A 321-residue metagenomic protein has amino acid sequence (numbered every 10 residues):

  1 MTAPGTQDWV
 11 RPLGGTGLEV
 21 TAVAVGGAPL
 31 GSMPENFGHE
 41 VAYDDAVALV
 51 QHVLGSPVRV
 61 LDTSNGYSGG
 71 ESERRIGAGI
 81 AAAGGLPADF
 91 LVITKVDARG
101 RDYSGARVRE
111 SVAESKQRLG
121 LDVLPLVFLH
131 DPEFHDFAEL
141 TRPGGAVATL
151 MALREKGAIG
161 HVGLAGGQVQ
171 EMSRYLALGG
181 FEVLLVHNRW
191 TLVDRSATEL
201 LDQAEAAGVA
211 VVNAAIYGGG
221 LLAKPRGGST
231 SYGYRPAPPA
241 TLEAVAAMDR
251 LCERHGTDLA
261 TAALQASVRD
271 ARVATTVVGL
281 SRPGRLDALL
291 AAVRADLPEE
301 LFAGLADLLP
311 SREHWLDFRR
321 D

Functional and structural regions predicted by a protein language model:
M1-F90: N-terminal binding-site loop/beta-alpha segment at the start of enzyme catalytic domains that lines or forms
P4, P132-D321: Beta/alpha (TIM)-barrel catalytic core signal, keyed to glycine-rich beta->alpha loops juxtaposed to Asp/Glu that bind
L13, V25, L61, I76 (+9 more regions): Conserved, mostly hydrophobic/aromatic
G15, G77-A88, K116-L121, L176-G179 (+1 more regions): Acidic (Asp/Glu)-rich catalytic clusters
V20-A24, R59-V60, D89-K95, V123-F128 (+4 more regions): Structural preference for beta-strand elements that scaffold enzyme active sites
H39-V53, S104-R118, G167-R174: Short, acidic/polar
S64-E73, R99-A106, H135-A138, W190-R195: Acidic-and-aromatic substrate-binding clefts and catalytic sites of carbohydrate-active enzymes
L119-D136: Active-site groove signature of glycoside hydrolases
